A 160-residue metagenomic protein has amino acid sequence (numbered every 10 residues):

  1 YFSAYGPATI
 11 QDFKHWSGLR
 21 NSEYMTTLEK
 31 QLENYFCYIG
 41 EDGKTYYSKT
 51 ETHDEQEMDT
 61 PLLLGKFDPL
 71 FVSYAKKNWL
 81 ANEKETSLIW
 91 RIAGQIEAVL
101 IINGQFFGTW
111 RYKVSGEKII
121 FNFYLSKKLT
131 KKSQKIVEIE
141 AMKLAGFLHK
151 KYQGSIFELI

Functional and structural regions predicted by a protein language model:
Y1-I160: Long, charged, low-complexity, helical-prone intrinsically disordered regions
